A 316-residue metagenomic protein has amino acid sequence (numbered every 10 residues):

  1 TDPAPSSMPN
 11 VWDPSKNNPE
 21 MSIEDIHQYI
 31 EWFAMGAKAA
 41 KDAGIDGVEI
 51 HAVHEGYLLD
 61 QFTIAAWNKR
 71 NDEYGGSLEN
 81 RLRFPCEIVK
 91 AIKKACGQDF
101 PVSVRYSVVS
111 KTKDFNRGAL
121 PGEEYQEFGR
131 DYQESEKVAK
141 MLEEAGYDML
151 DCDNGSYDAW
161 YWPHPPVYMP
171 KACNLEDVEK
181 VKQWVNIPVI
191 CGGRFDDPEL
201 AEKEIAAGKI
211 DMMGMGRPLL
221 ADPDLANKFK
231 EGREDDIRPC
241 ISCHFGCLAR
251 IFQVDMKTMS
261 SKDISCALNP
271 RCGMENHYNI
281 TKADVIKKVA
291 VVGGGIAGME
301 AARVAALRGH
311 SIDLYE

Functional and structural regions predicted by a protein language model:
T1-V292, I296-I312: Flavin-dependent oxidoreductase catalytic cores
L314-E316: Conserved acidic E/D residue at the C-terminus of a beta-strand in Rossmann-like folds
